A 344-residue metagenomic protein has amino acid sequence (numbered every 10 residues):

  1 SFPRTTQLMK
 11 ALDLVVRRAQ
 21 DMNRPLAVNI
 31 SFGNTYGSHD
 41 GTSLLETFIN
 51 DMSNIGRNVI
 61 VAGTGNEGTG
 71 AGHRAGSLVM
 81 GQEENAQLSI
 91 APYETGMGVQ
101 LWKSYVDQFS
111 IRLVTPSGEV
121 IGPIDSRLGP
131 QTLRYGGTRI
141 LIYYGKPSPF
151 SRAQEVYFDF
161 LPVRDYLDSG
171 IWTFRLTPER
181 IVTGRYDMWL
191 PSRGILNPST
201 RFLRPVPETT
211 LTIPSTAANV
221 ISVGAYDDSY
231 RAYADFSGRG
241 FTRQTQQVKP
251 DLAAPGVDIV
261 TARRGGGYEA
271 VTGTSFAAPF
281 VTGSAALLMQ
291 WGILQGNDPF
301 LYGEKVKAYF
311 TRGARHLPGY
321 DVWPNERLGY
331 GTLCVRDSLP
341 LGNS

Functional and structural regions predicted by a protein language model:
S1, Q20, Q108-S110, P116-S117 (+1 more regions): Hydrolase catalytic cores
S1-S77, Y93-S110, V114-V120, R127-T132 (+2 more regions): Substrate-binding/access-modulating region of protease and related hydrolase catalytic domains
S1-T6, N23-R24, R57, T95-M97 (+5 more regions): Subtilisin-like serine protease catalytic core
K10-I30, Y320-S344: C-terminal domain-closing interface element
L26-I30, V59-G63, I221-G224, D251 (+2 more regions): Structural recognition of the beta-strand scaffold that forms the well-ordered cores of secreted hydrolase catalytic
G33-G37, N66-T69, D227-Y230, T242 (+2 more regions): Solvent-exposed loop/turn segments at secondary-structure junctions within structured extracellular/periplasmic domains
S117-D125, A225-P279: Catalytic-core environment of secreted peptidases
F202-V223, D228-A234, P318, P324 (+1 more regions): PGST-rich, cysteine-poor low-complexity/disordered linker and tail segments that act as flexible spacers
